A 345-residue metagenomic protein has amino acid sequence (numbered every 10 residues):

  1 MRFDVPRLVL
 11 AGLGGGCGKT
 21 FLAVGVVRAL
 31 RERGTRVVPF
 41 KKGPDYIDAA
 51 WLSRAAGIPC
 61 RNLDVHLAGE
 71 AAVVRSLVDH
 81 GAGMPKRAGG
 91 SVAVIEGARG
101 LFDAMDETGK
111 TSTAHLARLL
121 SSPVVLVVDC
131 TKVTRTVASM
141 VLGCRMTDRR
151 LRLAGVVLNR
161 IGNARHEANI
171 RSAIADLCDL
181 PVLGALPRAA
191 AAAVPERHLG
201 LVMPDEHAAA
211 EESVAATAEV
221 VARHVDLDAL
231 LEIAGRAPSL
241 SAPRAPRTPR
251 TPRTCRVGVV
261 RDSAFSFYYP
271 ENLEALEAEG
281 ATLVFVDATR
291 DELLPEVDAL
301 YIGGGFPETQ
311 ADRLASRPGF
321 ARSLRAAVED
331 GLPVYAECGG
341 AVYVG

Functional and structural regions predicted by a protein language model:
R2-L120, V128-G155, A164-A168: ATP-dependent carboxylate-amine ligase catalytic core
R7, T35-R36, T254-R256, T282: Residues that mark the start of a beta-strand
K41-K42, L180-A190, T282-T289: Beta-strand->loop->alpha-helix junctions that form or flank phosphate-binding loops in nucleotide-handling enzymes
S122, L180, E329-P333: A short helix->loop->beta-strand "cap" motif at the edges of active sites that frequently abuts
T134-P249: Internal gly/pro-rich beta-alpha loop/helix module that stabilizes soluble enzyme cofactors or their anionic handles
C255, V259-E292: Glycine-rich phosphate/diphosphate-binding loop of Rossmann-like nucleotide-binding domains
E292, V297-L300, Y343: Helical hairpin unit composed of two closely spaced alpha helices linked by a short loop
P307-G345: Cysteine-nucleophile active-site neighborhood
